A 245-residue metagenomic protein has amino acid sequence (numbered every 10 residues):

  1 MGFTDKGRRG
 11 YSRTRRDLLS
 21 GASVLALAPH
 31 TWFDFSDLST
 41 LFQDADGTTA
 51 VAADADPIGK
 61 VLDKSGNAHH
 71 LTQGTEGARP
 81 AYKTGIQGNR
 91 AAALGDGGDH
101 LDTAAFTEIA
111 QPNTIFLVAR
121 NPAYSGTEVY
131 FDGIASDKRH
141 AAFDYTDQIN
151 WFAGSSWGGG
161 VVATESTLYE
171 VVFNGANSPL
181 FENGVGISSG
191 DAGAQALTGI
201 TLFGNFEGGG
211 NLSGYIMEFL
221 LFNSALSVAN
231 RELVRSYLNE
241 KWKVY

Functional and structural regions predicted by a protein language model:
G2-T72, Y215-E218, L226, E232-Y245: GGW-centered surface loops in extracellular recognition modules
G21-A22, T103-T107: Surface-exposed ligand/attachment interfaces on beta-rich extracellular proteins
D34, T114-F116: Active-site-flanking beta-strand signature of metal-NTP-handling nucleotidyl enzymes and homologous cyclase-like
F35-D37, R120, N205-F206, S224: Active-site-proximal beta-strand/loop segments in catalytic clefts of secreted hydrolases
G59-G98, E108-I109, F116-S125, F131-A194: Extracellular glycan-interaction surfaces
L101-A104, E128-F131, F203: Beta-strand-rich extracellular passenger or scaffold domains
S156-W157, A196-L221, L226: Extracellular glycan-interaction patches encoded by glycine-rich segments
